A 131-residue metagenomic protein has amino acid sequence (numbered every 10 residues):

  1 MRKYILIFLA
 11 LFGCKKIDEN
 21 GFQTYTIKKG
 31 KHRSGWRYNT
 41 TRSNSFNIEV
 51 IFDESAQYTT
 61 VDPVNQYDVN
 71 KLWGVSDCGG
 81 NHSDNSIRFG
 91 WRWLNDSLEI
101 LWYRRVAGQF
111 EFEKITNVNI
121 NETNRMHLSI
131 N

Functional and structural regions predicted by a protein language model:
R2-I7: Sec-dependent signal peptide recognition, specifically the positively charged N-region followed immediately by
F12-G13: C-terminal motif of bacterial Sec signal peptides marking the signal peptidase cleavage site
G21-L98: Secretory/extracellular carbohydrate-interaction modules and structurally similar beta-sandwich "look-alikes"
I48, I120-N131: Carbohydrate-binding surfaces in secreted/extracellular proteins
F52, R104-V106, I130: Generic secondary-structure microfeatures
D96-L101, N131: Hydrophobic residues embedded in beta-strands of well-ordered beta-sheets
L101-N124: Short, aromatic/His-centered strand-loop micro-motif at the edge of beta-sheets
